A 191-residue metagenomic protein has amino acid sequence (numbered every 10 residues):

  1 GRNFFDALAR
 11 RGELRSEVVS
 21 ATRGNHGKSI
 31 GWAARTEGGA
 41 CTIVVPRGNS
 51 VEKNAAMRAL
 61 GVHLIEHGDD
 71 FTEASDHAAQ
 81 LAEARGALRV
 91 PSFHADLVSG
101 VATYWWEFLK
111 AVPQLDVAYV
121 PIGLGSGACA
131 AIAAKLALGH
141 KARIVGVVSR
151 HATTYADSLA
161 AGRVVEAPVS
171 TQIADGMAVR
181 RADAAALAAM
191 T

Functional and structural regions predicted by a protein language model:
G1-T191: PLP-dependent amino-acid enzyme catalytic core
